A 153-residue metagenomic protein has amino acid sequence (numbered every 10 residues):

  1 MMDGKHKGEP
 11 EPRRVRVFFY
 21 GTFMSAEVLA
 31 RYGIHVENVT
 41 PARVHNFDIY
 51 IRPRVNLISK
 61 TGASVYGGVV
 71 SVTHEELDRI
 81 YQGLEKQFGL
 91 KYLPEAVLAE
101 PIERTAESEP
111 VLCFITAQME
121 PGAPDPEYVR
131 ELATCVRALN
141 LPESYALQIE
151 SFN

Functional and structural regions predicted by a protein language model:
M2-N153: Glycine-aromatic micro-motifs
